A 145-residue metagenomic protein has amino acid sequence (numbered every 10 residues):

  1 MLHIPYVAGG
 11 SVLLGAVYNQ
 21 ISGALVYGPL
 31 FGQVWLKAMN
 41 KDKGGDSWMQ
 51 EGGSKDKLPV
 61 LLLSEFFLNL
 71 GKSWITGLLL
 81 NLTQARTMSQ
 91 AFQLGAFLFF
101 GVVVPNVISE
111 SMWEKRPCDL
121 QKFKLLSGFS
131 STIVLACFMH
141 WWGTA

Functional and structural regions predicted by a protein language model:
M1-A145: Juxtamembrane/disordered regions of integral membrane proteins
